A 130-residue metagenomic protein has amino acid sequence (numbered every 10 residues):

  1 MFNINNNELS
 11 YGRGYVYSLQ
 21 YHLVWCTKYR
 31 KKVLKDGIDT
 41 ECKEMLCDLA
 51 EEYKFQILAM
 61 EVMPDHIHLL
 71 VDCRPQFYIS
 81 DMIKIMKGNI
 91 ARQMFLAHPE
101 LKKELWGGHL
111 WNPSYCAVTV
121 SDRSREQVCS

Functional and structural regions predicted by a protein language model:
M1-S130: Basic nucleic-acid-binding interfaces
